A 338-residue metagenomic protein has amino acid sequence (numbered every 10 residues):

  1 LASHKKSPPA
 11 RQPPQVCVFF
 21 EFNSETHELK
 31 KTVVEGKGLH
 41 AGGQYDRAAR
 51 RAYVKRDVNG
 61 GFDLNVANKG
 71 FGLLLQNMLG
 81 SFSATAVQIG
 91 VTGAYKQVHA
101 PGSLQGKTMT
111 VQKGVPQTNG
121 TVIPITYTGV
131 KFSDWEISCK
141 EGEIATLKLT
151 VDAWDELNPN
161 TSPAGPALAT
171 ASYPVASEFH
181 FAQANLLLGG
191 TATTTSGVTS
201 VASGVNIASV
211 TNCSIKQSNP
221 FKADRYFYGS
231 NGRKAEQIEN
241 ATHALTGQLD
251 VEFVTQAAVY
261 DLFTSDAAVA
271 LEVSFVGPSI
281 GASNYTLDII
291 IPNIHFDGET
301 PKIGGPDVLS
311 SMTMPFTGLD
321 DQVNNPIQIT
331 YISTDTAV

Functional and structural regions predicted by a protein language model:
L1-V338: Signature of extracytoplasmic/envelope-associated structural regions
